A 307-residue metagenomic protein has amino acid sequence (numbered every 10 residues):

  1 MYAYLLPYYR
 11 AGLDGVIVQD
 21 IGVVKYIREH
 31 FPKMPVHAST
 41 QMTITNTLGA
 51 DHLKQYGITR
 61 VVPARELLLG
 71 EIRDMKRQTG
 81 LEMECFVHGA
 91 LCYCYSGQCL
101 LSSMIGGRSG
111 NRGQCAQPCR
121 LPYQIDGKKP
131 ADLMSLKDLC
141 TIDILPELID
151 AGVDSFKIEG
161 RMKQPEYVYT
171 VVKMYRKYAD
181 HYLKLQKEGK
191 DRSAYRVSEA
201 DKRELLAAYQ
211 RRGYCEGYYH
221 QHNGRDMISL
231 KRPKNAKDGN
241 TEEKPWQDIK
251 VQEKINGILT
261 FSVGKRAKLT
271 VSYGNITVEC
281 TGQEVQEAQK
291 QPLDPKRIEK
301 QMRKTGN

Functional and structural regions predicted by a protein language model:
Y2-Y9, V18, H30, M34-H37 (+1 more regions): Surface-exposed amphipathic alpha-helical tracts and adjacent flexible/coil segments at the periphery of soluble enzymes
G22-V23: Alpha-helix capping/helix-boundary segments
I27: RNase H-like DDE/DDD metal-dependent nuclease/strand-transfer catalytic core used by mobile genetic elements
T43: Beta/alpha (TIM)-barrel catalytic core signal, keyed to glycine-rich beta->alpha loops juxtaposed to Asp/Glu that bind
T47-L48: Conserved nucleotide-cofactor-binding alpha/beta core module
